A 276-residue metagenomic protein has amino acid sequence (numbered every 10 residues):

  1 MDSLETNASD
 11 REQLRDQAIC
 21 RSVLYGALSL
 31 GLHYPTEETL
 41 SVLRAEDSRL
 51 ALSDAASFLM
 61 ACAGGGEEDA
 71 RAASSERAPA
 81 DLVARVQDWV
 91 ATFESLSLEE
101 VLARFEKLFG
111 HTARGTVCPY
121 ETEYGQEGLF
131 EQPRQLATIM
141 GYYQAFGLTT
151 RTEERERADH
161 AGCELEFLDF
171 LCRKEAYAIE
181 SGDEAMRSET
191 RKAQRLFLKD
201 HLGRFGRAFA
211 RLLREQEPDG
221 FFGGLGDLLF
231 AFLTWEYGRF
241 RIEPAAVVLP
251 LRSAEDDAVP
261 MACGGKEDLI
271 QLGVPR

Functional and structural regions predicted by a protein language model:
M1-R276: Surface/interface-facing alpha-helical segments and adjacent flexible terminal/loop regions used for partner/assembly
